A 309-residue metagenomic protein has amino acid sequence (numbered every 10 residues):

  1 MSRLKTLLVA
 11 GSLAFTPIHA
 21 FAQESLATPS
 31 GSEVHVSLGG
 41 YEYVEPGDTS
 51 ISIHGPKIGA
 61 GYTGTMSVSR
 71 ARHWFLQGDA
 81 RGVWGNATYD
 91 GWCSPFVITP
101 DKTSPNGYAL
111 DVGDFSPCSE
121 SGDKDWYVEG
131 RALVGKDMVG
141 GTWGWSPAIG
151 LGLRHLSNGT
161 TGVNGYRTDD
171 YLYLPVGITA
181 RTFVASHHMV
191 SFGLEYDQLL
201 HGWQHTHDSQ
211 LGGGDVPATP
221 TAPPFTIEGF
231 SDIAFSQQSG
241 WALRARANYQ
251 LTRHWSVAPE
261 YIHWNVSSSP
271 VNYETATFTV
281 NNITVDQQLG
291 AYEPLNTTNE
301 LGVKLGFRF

Functional and structural regions predicted by a protein language model:
A22-W92, P220-P224, E293-L295, E300-G302 (+1 more regions): Short glycine/proline- and aromatic-enriched beta-strand/turn motifs that initiate or cap beta-hairpins
S37-Y62, G91, T99, S104-Y108 (+3 more regions): Surface-exposed strand-loop-strand hairpins of Gram-negative outer-membrane beta-barrel proteins
L38-V44, A80-T88, L151-G159, L172 (+4 more regions): Transmembrane beta-strands of outer-membrane beta-barrel pores
T49-P56, S119-W126, N164-L172, G213-G214 (+3 more regions): Replace "Gram-negative outer membrane beta-barrel proteins" with "bacterial and organellar outer membrane beta-barrel
I58-V68, G82, G130-K136, I149-L153 (+5 more regions): Residues on the lipid-exposed face of transmembrane beta-strands in outer-membrane beta-barrel proteins
S67-L76, G141-W145, S186-V190, R253-P259: Repeated loop/turn-to-beta-strand initiation elements of outer-membrane beta-barrel proteins
G144, G152-I233: Detector for outer-membrane/organellar transmembrane beta-barrel domains, recognizing the amphipathic beta-strand
I227-F309: Predominantly the C-terminal beta-signal and adjacent terminal strand-loop region of outer-membrane beta-barrel
